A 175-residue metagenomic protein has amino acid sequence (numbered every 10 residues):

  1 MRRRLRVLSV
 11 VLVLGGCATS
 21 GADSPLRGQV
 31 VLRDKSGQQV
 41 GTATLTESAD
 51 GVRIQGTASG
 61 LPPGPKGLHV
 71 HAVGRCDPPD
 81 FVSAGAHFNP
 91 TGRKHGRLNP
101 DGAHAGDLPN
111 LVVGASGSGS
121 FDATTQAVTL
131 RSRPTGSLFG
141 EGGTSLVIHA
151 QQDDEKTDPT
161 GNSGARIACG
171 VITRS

Functional and structural regions predicted by a protein language model:
M1-R6: Positively charged n-region of N-terminal signal peptides that target proteins for export
V7-G16: Bacterial N-terminal signal peptides
C17-P65, V70-S175: N-terminal leader/targeting pre-sequences
